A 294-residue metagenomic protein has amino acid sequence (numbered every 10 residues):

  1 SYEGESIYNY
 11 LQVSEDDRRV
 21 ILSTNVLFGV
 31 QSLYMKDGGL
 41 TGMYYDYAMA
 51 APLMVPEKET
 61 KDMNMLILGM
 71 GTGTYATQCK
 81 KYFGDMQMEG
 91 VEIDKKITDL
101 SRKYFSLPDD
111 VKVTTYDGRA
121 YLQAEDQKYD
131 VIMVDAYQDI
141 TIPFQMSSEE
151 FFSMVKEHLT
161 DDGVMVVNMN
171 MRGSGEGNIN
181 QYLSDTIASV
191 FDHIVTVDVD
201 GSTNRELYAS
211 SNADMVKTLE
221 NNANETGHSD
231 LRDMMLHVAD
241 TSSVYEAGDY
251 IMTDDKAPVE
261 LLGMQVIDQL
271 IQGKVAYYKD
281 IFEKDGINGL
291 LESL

Functional and structural regions predicted by a protein language model:
S1-S32, D37-G38, Y44, A50 (+2 more regions): Soluble small-group transferase modules, centered on the S-adenosyl donor enzyme superfamily
G39, M43-V166, N170, S174-N180 (+5 more regions): The AdoMet/dcAdoMet-binding core of the Class I SAM-like
